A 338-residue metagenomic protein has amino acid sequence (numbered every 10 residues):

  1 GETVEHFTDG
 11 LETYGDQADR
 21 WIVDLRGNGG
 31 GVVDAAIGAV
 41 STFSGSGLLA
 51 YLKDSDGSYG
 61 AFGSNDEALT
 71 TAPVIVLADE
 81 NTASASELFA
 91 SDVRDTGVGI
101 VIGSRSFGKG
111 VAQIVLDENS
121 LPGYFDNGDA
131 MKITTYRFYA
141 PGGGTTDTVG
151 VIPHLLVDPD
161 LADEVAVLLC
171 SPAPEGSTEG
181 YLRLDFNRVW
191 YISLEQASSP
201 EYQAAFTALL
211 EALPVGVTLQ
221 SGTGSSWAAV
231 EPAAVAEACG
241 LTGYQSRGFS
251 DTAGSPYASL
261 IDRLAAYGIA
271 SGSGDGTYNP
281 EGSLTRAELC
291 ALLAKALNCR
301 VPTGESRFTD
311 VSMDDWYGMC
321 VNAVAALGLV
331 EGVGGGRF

Functional and structural regions predicted by a protein language model:
G1-Q245: C-terminal "post-core" interaction segments
S44, R94, A265, A325-A326: Alpha-helix C-terminal capping/helix-coil junction sites
A85-S86, R286, C290: Active-site nucleophilic cysteine motif
S91-D92, L264, L289-L293: Amphipathic, non-transmembrane alpha-helical segments in extracytoplasmic/periplasmic proteins
K132-Y136, L292, C320: Conserved "repeat-terminator" motif of extracellular CCP/Sushi domains
T223-P256, S271-A287, A294-M319, A326-F338: Feature responds to low-complexity, polar/acidic, surface-exposed segments characteristic of secreted/exported proteins
Y267-I269: Short proline/glycine- and basic residue-enriched helix-capping loop/turn segments at helix->loop/beta transitions
